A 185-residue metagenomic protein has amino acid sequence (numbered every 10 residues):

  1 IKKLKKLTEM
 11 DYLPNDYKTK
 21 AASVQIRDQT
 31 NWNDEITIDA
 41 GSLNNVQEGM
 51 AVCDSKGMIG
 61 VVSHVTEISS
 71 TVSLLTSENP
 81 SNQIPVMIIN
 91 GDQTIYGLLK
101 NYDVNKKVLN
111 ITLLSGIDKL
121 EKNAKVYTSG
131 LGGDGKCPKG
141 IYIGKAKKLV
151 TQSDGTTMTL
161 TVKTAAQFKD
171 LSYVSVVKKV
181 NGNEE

Functional and structural regions predicted by a protein language model:
I1-L4: Amphipathic alpha-helical coiled-coil segments
K6-E185: A secondary-structure micro-motif
